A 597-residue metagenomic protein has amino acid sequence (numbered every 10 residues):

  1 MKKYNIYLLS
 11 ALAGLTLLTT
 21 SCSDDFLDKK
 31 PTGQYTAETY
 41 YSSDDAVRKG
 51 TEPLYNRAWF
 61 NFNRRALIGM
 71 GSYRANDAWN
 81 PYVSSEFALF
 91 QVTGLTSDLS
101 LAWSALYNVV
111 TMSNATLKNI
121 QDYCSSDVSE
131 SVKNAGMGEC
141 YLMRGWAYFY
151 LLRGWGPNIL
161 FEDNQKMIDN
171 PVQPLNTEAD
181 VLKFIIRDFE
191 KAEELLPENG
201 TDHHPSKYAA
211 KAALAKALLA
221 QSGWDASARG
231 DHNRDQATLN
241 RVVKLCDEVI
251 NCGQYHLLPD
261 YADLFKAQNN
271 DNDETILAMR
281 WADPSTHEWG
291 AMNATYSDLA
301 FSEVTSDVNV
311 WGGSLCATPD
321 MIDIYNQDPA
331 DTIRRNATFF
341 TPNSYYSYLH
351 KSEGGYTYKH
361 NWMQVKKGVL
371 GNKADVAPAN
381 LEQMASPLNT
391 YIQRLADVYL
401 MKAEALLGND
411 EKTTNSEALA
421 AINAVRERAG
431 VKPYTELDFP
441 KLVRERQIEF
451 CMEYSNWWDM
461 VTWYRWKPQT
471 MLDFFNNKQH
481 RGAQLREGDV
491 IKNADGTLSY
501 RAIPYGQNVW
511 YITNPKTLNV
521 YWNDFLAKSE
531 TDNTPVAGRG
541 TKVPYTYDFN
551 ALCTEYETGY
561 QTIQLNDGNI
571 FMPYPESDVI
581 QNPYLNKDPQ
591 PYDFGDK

Functional and structural regions predicted by a protein language model:
M1-T32, D459-T462: Bacterial Sec-dependent N-terminal signal peptides
C22-S85, L182, E190-K191, H204-G355 (+2 more regions): An aromatic- and glycine-enriched ligand-binding surface/loop that stacks and positions planar moieties
D44-F62, Y82-W155, N170-K183, F189-D202 (+4 more regions): Conserved, well-structured interaction surfaces
L106-Y107, F184, K266-A300, R426 (+1 more regions): Long, intrinsically disordered, low-complexity segments
M137, R144, L214, Q221 (+3 more regions): Structural register within alpha-helical repeat arrays
L152-R153, I159, G200, A220-R229 (+1 more regions): Short coil/turn linking the two alpha-helices of tandem helical-hairpin repeats
Y325-L395, P591-K597: Flexible, polar/acidic helix-loop-strand segments at domain edges
